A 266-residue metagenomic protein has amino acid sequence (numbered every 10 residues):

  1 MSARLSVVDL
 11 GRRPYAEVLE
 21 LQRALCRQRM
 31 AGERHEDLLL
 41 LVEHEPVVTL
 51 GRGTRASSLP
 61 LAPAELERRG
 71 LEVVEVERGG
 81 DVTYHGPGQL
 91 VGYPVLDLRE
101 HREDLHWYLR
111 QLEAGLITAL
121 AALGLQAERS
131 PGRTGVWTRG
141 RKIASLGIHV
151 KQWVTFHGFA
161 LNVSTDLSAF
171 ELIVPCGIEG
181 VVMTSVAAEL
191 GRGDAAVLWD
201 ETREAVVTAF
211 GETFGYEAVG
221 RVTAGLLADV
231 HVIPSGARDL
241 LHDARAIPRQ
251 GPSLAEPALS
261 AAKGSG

Functional and structural regions predicted by a protein language model:
M1-A122, Q126-W137, K142-I143, R192 (+3 more regions): N-terminal lobe of the biotin/lipoate ligase/transferase fold
R12, D81, L105, W153 (+4 more regions): Generic intrinsically disordered, low-complexity segments enriched for polar/acidic and small residues
Y15, Y84, Y93, Y108 (+4 more regions): Aromatic side chains
T138-R192: Catalytic cores of processing enzymes, dominated by hydrolases/peptidases, characterized by acidic/His-rich
S168-L254, A258-A262: C-terminal accessory segment of soluble enzyme catalytic cores
